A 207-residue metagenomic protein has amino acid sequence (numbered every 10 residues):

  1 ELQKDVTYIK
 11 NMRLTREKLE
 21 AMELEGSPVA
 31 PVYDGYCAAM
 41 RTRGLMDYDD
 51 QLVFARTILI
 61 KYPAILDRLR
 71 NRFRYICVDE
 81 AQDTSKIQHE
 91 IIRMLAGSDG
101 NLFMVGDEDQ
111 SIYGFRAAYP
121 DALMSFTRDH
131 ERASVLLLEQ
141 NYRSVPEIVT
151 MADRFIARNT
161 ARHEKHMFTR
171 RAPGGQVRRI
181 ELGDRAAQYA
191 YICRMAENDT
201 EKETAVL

Functional and structural regions predicted by a protein language model:
E1-V6, P31, A190: Conserved P-loop NTPase-based nucleic-acid remodeling module centered on helicase motor cores
K10, L14, M46, D99-G100 (+1 more regions): Proline-centered turn/helix-capping motifs that create local helix->coil transitions or kinks
L19-M22, T200: Conserved helicase C-terminal RecA-like lobe
E23-S125, Q140-S144: Conserved helicase NTPase motor core
E131-S134, E139-L207: Helicase P-loop NTPase motor core
